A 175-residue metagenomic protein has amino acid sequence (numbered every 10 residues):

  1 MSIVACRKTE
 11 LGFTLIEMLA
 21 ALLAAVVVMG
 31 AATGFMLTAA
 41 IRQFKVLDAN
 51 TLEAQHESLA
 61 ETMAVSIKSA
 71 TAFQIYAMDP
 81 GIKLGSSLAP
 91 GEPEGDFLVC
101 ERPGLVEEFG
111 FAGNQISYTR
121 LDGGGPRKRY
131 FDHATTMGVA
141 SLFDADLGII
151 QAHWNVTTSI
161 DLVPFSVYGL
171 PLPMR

Functional and structural regions predicted by a protein language model:
M1-F13: N-terminal leader/signal peptides at the extreme start of proteins
I3-V4, A20-L23, G30, S69-T71 (+3 more regions): Residue-level detector of intrinsically disordered, flexible termini and proteolytic processing junctions
L11-A64, K68: Aliphatic-rich helix starts adjacent to a transmembrane/signal segment
A49, E53-P93: Transition segment at domain starts
E57, K68, E108, Q115-R120 (+1 more regions): Short, cationic motifs built from Arg/Lys/His that form the positively charged side of catalytic pockets
S66, V106-G110, Q115-S117, Q151 (+1 more regions): A generic structural signal for ordered secondary structure
Q74-L147: Type IV pilin-like appendage domain
F131-R175: Short linear sequence signals and composition-biased patches located at protein termini or domain-edge surfaces
